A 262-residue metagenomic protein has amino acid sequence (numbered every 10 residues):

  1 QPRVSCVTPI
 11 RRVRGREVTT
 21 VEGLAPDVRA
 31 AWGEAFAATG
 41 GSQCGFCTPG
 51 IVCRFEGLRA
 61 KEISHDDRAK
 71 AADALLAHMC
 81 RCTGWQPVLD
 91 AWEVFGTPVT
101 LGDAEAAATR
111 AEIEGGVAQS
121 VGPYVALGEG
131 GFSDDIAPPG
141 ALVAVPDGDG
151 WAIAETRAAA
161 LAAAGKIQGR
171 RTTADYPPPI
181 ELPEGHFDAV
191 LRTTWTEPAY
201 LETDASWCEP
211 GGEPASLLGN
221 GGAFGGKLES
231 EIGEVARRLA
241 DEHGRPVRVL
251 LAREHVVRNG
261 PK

Functional and structural regions predicted by a protein language model:
Q1-A111, Q168, T172: Signature of N-terminal electron-transfer/Fe-S-associated modules in redox systems
S42-G45, A60, H78-K262: Cofactor-binding beta-sheet edge motifs in enzyme active sites
